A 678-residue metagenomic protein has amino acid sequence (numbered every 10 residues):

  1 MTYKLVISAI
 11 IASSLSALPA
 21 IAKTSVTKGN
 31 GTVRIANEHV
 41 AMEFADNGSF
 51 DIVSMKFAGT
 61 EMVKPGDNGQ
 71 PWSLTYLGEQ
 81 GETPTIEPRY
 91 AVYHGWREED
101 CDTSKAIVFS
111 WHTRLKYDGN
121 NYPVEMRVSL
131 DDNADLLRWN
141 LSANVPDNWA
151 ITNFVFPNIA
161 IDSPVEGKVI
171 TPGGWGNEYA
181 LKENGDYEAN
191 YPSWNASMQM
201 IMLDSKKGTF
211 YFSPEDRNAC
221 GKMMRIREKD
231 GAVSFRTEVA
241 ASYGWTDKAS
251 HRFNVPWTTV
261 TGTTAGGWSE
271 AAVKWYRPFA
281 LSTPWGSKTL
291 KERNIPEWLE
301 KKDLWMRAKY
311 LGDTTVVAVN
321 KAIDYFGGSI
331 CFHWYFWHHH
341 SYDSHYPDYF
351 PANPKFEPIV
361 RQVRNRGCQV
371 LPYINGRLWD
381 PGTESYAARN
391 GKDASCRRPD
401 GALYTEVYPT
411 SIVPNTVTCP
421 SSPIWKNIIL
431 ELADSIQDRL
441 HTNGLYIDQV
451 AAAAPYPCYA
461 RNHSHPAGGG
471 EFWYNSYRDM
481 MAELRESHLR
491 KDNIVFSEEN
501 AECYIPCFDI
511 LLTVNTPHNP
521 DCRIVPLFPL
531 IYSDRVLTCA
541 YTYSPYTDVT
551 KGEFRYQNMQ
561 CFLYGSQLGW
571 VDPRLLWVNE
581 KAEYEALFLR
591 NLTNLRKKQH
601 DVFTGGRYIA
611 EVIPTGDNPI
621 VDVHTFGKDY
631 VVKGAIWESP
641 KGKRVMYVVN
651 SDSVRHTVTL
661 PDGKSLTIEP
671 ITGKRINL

Functional and structural regions predicted by a protein language model:
M1-T24: Bacterial Sec-dependent N-terminal signal peptides
N30-D118, R127, N177: Acidic-aromatic substrate-binding/catalytic surfaces of carbohydrate-active enzymes
D46, F109-E166, E638-S639: Acidic, contiguous internal or C-terminal segments within carbohydrate-active enzymes that form a structured patch used
A106-V108, Y117, L136, V145-F156 (+4 more regions): Conserved structural scaffold segments of CAZyme catalytic domains across common CAZy folds
E238, A249-V255, W473-G673: Active-site-proximal substrate-binding groove within the catalytic cores of carbohydrate-active enzymes
C331-P354, S385-P420, A453-R478: Aromatic- and acidic-residue-enriched carbohydrate-binding clefts of CAZyme catalytic domains
P354-K355, R361-Q362, Q369-L440, C522-I531: Active-site-adjacent "subsite" loops/lids of carbohydrate-active enzymes
V417-F508, D521-C522: Active-site neighborhood of glycoside hydrolase catalytic domains
